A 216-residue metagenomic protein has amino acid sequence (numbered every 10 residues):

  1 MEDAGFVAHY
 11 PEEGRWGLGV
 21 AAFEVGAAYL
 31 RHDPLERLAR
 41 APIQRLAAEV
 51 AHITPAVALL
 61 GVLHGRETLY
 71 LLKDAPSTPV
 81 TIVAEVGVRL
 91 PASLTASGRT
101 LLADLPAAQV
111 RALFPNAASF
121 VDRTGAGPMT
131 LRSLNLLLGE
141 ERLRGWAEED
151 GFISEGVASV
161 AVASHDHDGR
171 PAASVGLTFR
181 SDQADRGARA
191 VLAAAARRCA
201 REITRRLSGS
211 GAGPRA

Functional and structural regions predicted by a protein language model:
M1-R37, R201-G209: N-terminal helix-turn-helix
D3-F6, A21, L59, G156 (+1 more regions): Residue-level recognition of specific faces of alpha-helices
P11, L63, D166-H167: Short, acidic, Ser/Thr-enriched surface-loop or helix-capping motifs
G17-N116: Amphipathic alpha-helical effector-binding/dimerization core of metabolite-sensing transcriptional regulators
F23-V25, S119-F120, R180-A184: A short, flexible beta-alpha/helix-coil linker loop
R45-V50, A58, V121-G127, L143-D150: Short helix-to-loop capping/linker segments positioned immediately adjacent to catalytic or ligand/cofactor-binding
A112-V121, A200-A216: Cysteine/selenocysteine-centered motifs that mediate thiol-based redox chemistry or coordinate metal-sulfur cofactors
A126-A200, T204: Extended hydrophobic
